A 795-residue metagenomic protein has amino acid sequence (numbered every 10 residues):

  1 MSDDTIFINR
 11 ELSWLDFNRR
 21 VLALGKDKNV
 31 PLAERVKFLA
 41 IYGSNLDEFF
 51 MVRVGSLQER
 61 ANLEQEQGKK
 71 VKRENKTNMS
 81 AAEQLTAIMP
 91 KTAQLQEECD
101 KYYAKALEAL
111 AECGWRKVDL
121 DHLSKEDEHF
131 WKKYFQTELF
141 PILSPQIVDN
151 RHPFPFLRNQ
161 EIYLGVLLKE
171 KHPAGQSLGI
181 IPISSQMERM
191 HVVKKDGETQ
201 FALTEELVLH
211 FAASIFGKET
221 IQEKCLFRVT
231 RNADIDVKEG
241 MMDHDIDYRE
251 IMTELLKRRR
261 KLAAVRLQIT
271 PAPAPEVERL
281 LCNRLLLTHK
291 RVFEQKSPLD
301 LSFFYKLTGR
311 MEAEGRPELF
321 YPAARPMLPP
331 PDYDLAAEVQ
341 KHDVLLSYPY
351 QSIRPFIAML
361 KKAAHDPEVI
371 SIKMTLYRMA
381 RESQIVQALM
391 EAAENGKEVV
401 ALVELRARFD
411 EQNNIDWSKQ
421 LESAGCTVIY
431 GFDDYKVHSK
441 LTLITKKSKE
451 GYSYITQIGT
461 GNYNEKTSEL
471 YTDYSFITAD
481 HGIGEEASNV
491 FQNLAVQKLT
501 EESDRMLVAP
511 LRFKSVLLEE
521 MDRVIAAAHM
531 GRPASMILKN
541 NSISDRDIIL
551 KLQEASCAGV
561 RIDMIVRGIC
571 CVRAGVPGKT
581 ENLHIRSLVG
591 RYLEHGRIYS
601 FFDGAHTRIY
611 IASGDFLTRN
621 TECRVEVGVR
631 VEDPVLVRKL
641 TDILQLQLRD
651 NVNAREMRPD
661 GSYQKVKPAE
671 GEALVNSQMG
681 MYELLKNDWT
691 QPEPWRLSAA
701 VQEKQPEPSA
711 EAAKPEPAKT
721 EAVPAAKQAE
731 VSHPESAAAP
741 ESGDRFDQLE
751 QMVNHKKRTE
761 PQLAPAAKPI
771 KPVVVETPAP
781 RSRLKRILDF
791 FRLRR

Functional and structural regions predicted by a protein language model:
M1-M536, E554, A558, C570-R795: N-terminal localization/anchoring segments of enzymes in phospholipid and broader phosphate metabolism
R546: Active-site glycine- and acidic-residue-rich loops that bind and position anionic ligands or nucleotide-like cofactors
R561-I565: Hydrophobic alpha/beta core scaffold segments
